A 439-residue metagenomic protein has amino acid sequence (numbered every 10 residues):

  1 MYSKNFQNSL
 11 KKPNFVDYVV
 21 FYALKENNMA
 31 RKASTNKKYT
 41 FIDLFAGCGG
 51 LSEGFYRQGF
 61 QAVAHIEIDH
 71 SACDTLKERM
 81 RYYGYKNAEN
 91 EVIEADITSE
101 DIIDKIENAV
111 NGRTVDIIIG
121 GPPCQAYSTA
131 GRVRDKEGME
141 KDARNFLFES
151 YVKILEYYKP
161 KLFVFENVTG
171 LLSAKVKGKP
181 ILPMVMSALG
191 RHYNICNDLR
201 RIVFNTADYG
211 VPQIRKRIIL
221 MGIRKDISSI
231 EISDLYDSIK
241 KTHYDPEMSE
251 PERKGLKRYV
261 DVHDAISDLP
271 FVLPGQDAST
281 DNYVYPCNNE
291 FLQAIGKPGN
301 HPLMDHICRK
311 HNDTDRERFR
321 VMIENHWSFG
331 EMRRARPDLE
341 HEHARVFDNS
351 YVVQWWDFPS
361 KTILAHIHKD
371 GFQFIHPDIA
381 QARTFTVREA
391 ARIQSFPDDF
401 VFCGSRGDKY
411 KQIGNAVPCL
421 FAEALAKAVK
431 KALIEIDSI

Functional and structural regions predicted by a protein language model:
Y2-P13: Cationic, amphipathic, low-complexity segments that mediate targeting or membrane/lipid association
Y18-N28: Short, Lys/Arg-enriched N-terminal segments with co-localized hydrophobic residues within the first ~10-30 amino acids
R31-Y158, T169-P183: Core alpha/beta nucleotide-donor-binding catalytic domains of modification enzymes
A88, Q213-R217, F358: Short, solvent-exposed loop/turn segments at the edges of secondary structure
I102-K105, I202-A207, R345-N349: Short alpha-helical segments and helix-capping/turn motifs at coil-helix boundaries
E107-G112, A130-L339: Class I S-adenosyl-L-methionine
G120, F165, A365: Redox-cofactor binding/interface segments in oxidoreductases and associated redox assembly factors
D281-I439: C-terminal target-recognition/interaction regions appended to catalytic cores
